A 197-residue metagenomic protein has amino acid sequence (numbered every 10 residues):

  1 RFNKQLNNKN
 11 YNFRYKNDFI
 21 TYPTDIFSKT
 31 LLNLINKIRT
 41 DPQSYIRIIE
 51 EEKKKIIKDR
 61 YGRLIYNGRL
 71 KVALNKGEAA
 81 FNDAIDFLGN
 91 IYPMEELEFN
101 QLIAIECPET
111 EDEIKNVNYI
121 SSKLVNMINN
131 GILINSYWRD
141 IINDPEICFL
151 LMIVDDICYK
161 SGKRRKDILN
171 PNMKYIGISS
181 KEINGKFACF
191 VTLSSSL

Functional and structural regions predicted by a protein language model:
R1-N10: Acidic, low-complexity proline/glycine-rich segments
Q5, Q43, I168-L169: General helical structural elements
Y11-S121: A short alpha-helix/helix-coil micro-patch that ends at or immediately precedes a cysteine
L102-L197: A well-ordered secondary-structure block
